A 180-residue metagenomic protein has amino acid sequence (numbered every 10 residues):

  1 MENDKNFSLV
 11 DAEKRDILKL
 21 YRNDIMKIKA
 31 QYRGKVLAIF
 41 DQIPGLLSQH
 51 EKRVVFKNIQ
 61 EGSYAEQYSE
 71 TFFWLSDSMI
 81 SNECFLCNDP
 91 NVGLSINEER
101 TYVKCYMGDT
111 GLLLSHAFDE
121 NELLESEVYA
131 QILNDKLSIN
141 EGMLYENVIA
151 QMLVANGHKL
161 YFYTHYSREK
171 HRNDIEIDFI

Functional and structural regions predicted by a protein language model:
M1-D77: Conserved helicase/translocase motor-coupling segment
E70-I180: A cross-kingdom feature that marks ATP-driven nucleic-acid transaction machinery
